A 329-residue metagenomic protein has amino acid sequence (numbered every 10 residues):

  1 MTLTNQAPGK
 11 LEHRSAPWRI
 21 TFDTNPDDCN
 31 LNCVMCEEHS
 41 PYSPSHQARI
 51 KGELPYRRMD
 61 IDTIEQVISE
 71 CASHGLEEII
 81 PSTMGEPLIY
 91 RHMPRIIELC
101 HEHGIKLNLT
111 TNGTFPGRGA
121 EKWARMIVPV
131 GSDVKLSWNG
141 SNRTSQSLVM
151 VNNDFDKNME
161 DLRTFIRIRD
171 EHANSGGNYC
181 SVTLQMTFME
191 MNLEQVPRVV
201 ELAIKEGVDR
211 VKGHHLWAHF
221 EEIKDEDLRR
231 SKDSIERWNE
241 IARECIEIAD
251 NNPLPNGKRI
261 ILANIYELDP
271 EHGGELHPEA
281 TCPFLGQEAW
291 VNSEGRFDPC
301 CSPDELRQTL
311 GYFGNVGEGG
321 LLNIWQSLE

Functional and structural regions predicted by a protein language model:
Q6-H39, E77-S82, F284-G295: N-terminal pre-triad scaffold of radical SAM enzymes
L11, H39-S40, S45-L54, M59 (+8 more regions): Radical SAM enzyme [4Fe-4S]-AdoMet core and its adjacent flexible, acidic and glycine-rich loops/tails across
D27, R57, T114-G117, G314: Helix-turn-helix-type domain boundary/helix-start signal
I80-G85, N112: Glycine-rich beta-strand-to-loop/alpha-helix junction loops that act as flexible
P87-R91, T114-G119, M189-E194: Acidic-and-aromatic substrate-binding clefts and catalytic sites of carbohydrate-active enzymes
L109: Catalytic phosphate/metal-binding cores of nucleic-acid and nucleotide-processing enzymes, i.e., regions that mediate
N323-E329: Short, intrinsically disordered, charge-balanced linker/junction segments flanking boundaries in proteins
